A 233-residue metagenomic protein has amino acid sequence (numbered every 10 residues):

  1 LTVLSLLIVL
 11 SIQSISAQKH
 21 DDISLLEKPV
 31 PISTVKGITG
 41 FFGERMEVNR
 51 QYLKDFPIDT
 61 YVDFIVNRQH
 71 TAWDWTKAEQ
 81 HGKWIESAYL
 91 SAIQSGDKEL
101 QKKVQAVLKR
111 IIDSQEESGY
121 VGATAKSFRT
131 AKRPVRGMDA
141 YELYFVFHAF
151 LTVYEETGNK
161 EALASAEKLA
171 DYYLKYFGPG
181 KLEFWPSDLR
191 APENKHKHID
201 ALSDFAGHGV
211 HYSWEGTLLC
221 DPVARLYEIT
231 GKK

Functional and structural regions predicted by a protein language model:
T2-S11: Bacterial N-terminal signal peptides
S14-S16: Sec/Tat signal peptide C-region and signal peptidase I cleavage site
Q18-K233: Glycan-recognition and catalytic cores of secretory/periplasmic carbohydrate-active enzymes
